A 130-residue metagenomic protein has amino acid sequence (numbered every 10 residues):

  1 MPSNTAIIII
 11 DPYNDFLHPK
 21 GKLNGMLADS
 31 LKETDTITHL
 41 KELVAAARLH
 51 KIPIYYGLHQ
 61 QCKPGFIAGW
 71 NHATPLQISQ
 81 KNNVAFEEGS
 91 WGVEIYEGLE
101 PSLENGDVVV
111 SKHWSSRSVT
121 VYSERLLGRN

Functional and structural regions predicted by a protein language model:
M1-N105: Active-site acidic carboxylates
G89-N130: Internal catalytic-core helix/loop-beta-alpha segment that presents or stabilizes conserved functional determinants
